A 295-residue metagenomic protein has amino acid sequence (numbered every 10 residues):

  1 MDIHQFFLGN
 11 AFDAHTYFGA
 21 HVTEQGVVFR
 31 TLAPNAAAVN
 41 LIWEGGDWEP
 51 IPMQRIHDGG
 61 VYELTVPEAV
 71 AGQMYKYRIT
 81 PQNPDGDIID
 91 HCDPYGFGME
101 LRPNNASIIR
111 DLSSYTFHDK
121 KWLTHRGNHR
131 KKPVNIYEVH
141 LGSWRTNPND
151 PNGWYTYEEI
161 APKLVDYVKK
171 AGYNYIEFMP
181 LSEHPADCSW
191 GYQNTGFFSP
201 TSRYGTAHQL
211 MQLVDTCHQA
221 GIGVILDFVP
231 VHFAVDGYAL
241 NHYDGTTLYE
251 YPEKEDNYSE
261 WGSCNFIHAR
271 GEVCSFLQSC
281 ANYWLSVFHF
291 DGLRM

Functional and structural regions predicted by a protein language model:
M1-E24, D47-W48, I56-E138, S143-N152 (+1 more regions): The feature marks proteins involved in alpha-glucan
H21, I42, Q54, R110 (+2 more regions): Residue-level detector of conserved, well-ordered beta-strand and adjacent loop positions that form binding/recognition
Q25-F29: Structural beta-strand segments of beta-rich domains
L32-A38, G46: Short proline/glycine-enriched turn/loop motifs at strand-loop junctions of beta-rich domains
V39-L41, Y75: Short beta-strand elements bearing conserved aromatic residues within extracellular beta-rich modules
W122-K131, H140-G292: Substrate-binding/active-site clefts of carbohydrate-active enzymes
